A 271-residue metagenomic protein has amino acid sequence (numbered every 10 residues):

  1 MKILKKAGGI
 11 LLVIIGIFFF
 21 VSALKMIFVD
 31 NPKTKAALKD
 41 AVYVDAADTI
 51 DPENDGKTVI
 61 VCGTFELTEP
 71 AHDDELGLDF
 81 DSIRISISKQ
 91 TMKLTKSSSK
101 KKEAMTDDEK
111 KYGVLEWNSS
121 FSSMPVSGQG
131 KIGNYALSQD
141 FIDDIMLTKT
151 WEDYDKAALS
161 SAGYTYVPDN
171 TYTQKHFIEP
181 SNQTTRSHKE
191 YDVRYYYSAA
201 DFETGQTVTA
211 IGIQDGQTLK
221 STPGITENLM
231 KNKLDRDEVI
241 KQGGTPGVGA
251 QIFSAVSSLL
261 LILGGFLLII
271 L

Functional and structural regions predicted by a protein language model:
M1-A36, S257, F266-L267: Hydrophobic secretory-pathway targeting helix
K6, L38-D40, E66-P70: A short linear-motif detector with a strong N-terminal bias
S22-K25, D30, D45, F65 (+2 more regions): Functionally constrained cores in energy, signaling, and assembly domains
I27-E53: Alpha-helical transmembrane signal-anchor/signal-peptide segments
I27-P32, K57, D81-L271: Charged, low-complexity helical/coil segments in non-catalytic cytosolic or luminal regions
D40, L78-D79: Short, charged/polar low-complexity linear motifs in solvent-exposed/disordered segments
V44-G77: Short extracytoplasmic
